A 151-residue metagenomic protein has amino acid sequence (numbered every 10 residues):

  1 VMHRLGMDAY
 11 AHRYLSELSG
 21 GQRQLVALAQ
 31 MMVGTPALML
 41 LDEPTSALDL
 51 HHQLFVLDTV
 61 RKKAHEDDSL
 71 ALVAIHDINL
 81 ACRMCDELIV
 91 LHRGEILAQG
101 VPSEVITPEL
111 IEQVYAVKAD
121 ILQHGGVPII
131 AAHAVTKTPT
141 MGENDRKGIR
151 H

Functional and structural regions predicted by a protein language model:
M2-Y10: Conserved ABC ATPase "signature" region
Y14-L18, Q22: Conserved ABC ATPase signature
M39-E43: Catalytic Walker B motif of ABC-type/P-loop ATPase nucleotide-binding domains
L54-D67: Helical segment within the ABC ATPase nucleotide-binding domain
I75-H76: H-loop/switch region of ABC-family ATPase nucleotide-binding domains
E112-H151: ABC ATPase nucleotide-binding domains
